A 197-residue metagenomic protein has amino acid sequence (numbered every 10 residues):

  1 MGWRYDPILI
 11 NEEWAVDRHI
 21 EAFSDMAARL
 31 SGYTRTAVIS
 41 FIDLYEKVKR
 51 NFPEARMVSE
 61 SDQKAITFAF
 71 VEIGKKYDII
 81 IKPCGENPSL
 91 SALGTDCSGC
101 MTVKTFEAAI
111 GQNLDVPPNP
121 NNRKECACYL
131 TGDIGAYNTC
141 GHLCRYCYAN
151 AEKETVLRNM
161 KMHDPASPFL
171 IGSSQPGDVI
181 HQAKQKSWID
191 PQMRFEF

Functional and structural regions predicted by a protein language model:
M1-A69: Conserved AdoMet/S-adenosylmethionine-binding subsite of the radical SAM
Y33, K76-Y77, L143: Structured helix-beta-strand junction loops
F41, P88-L90, G177: Residue-level detector of flexible, active-site-proximal loop/helix-junction positions within diverse enzyme catalytic
N51-A55, N119-A136: Short, local alpha-helical segments
N51-E54, T95-T102, K184-S187: Short, surface-exposed amphipathic charged segments that create phosphate/polyanion-binding patches used for binding
S61-A127: A C-terminal junction/extension of Radical SAM enzymes
K124-E125, G132-E152: Local cysteine-cluster metal-coordination motifs and their immediate loop/turn environment, predominantly Fe-S cluster
K153, L157-F197: Short Fe-S-cluster ligation motifs
